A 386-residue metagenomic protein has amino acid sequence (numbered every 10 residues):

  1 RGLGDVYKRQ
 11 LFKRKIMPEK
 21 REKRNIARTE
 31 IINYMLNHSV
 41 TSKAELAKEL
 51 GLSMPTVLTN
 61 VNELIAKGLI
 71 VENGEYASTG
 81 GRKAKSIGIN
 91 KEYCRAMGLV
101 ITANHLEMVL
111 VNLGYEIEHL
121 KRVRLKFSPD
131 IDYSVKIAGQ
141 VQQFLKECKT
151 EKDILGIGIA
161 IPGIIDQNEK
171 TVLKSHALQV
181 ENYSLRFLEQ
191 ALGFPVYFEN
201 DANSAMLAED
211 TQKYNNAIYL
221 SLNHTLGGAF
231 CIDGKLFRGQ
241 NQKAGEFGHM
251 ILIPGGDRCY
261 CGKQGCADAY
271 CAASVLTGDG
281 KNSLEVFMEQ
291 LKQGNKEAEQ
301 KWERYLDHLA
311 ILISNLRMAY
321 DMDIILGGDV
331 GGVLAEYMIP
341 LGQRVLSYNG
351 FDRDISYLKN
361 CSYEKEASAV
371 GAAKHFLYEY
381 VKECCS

Functional and structural regions predicted by a protein language model:
R1-Y7: Short, small-residue-biased leader/transition segments that mark boundaries at the very start of proteins
R9-K48: Extreme N-terminal segment that seeds HTH/winged-HTH DNA-binding domains in transcriptional regulators
K20, N25, N33-L36, Y197-Q212 (+1 more regions): Glycine-rich phosphate-binding/hydrolytic loop that grips phosphoryl groups
E72-A96, V196-Y219: Conserved phosphate-binding catalytic cores of ATP/NTP-utilizing and phosphoryl-transfer enzymes
G81-L120, Y219-I232: Gly/Thr-rich phosphate-binding beta-strand-loop-beta motif of the actin/hexokinase/Hsp70
L120-N216, A335-Y348: Glycine-rich phosphate-binding loop and adjoining helix at the ATP-binding site of ATP-dependent phosphoryl-transfer
L120-R122, R186, G193-K296: Glycine/GP-enriched mid-protein hinge/lid loop-to-helix segment characteristic of carbohydrate kinases
D132-E151, A269-Y270, T277-L334, N360-S368: Adenine-nucleotide phosphate-binding core of ATP-dependent small-molecule kinases
